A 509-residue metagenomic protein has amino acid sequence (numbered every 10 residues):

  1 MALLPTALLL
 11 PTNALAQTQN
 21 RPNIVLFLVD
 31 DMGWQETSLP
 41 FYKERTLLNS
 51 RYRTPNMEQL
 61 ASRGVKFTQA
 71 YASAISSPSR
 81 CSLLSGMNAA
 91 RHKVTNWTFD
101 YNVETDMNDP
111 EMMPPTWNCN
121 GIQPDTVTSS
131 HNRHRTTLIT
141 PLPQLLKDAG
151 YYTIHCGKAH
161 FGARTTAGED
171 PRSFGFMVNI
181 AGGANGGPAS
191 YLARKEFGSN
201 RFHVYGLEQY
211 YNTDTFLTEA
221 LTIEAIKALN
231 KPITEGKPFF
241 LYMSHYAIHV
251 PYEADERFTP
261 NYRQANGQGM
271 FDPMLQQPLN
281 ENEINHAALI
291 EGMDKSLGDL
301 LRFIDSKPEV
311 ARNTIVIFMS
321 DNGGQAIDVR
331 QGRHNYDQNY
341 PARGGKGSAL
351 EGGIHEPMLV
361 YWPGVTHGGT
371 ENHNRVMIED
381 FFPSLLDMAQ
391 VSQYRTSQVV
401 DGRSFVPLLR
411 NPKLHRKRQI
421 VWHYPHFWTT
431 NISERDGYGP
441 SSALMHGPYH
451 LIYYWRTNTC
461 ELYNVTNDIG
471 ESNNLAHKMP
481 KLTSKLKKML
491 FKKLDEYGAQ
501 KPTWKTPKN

Functional and structural regions predicted by a protein language model:
Q17-V65, A159, V329, N473-K481: Active-site-proximal N-terminal segment of extracellular/periplasmic enzymes that hydrolyze or transfer
T18-P22, V29, W34, K66 (+5 more regions): Long, internal low-complexity/basic segments
R21-Q35, N56-L60, Q69, L83-S85 (+10 more regions): Beta-strand elements within well-structured catalytic alpha/beta cores of enzymes that handle phosphate/sulfate esters
E44-R80, G86-R91, Y152-I154, M177-G183: Short, structured active-site-proximal loop/turn typified by the sulfatase FGly-forming signature C/S-X-P-X-R
L47-T54, Y71-I75, Y101, T105 (+10 more regions): A short beta-strand-to-alpha-helix junction
F99-Y152, A159-A254, D272-A287: Formylglycine-dependent
A167-G175, V250-N261, R302-V365, M377: Histidine-centered active-site microenvironments of extracellular/periplasmic hydrolases and transferases
M177-V178, G324-E351, T366-T370, N374 (+3 more regions): C-terminal cap/loop subdomain of S1 sulfatases and analogous C-terminal strand-loop tails that border
